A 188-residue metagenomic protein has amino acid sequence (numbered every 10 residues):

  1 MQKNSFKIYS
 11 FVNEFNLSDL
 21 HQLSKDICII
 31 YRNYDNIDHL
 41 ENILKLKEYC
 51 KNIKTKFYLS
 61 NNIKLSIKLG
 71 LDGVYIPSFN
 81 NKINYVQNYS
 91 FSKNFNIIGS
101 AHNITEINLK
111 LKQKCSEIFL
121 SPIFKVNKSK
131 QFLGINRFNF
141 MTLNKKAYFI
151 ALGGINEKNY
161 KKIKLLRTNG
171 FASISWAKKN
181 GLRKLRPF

Functional and structural regions predicted by a protein language model:
M1-S18, F188: N-terminal amphipathic alpha-helix/helix-capping segment at the start of soluble metabolic enzymes
K7-Y9, D26-I30, K56-Y58, D72-Y75 (+4 more regions): Structural preference for beta-strand elements that scaffold enzyme active sites
F11-E14, K56-K64, S78-F79, I98-I107 (+2 more regions): Glycine-rich beta-to-alpha transition loops that act as phosphate-gripper elements at the mouths of alpha/beta enzyme
L17, K25-S90: N-terminal active-site wall of soluble small-molecule enzyme domains
L17-I27, I107-L120: Alpha/beta enzyme core
I29, S66, K110, I118 (+2 more regions): Conserved, mostly hydrophobic/aromatic
N42-F57, V86-N103, Q131-G154, F188: Alpha-helix-loop-beta-strand connector modules within alpha/beta enzyme cores
V74-V86, F119-G134, I155-F188: Glycine-rich phosphate-binding active-site loops on the catalytic face of alpha/beta enzymes
